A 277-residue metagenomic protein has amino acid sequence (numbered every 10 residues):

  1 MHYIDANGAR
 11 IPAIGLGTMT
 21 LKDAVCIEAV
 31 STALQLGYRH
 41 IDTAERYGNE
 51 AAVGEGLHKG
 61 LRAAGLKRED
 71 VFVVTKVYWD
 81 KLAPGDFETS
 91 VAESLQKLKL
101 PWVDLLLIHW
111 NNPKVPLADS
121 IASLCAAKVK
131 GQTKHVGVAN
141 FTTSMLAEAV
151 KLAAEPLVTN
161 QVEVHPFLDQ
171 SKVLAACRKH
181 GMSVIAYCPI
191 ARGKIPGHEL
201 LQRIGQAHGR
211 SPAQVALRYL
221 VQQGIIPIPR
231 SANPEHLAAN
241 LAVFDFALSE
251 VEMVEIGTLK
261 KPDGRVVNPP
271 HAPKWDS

Functional and structural regions predicted by a protein language model:
M1-V71, A191, D276-S277: N-terminal binding-site loop/beta-alpha segment at the start of enzyme catalytic domains that lines or forms
L21-A24, A44-A52, D80-G85, P113-P116 (+2 more regions): Acidic-and-aromatic substrate-binding clefts and catalytic sites of carbohydrate-active enzymes
L21-L34, A83-L98, D119, L146-A147 (+1 more regions): Short, acidic/polar
H40, W102-L105, H135, T159: Residues at the N-termini of beta-strands
A51-R62, V91-L95, L124, L146: Short, well-ordered amphipathic alpha-helices
K67-K81, L105-N111, N140-T143, V164: A short, structured active-site edge motif that brings together acidic residues
F87-L107, A126-K130, L152: CE4/NodB-like, metal-dependent polysaccharide N-deacetylase domain that modifies extracellular/periplasmic N-acetylated
N111-S277: Beta/alpha (TIM)-barrel catalytic core signal, keyed to glycine-rich beta->alpha loops juxtaposed to Asp/Glu that bind
